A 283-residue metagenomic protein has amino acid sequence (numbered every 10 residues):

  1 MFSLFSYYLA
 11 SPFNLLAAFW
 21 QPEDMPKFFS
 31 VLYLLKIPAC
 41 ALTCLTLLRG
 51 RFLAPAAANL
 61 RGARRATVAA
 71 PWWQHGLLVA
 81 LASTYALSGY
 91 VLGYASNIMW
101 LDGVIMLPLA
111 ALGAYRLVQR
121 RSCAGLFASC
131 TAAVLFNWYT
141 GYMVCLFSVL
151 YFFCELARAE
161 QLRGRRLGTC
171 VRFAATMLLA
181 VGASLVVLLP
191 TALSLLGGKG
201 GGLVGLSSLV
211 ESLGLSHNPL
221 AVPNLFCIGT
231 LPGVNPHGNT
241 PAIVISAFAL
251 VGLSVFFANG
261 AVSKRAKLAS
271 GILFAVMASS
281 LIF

Functional and structural regions predicted by a protein language model:
M1, A18-M25, L87-G93, S129-V134 (+1 more regions): Membrane-interface interhelical loops and short amphipathic "cap" helices that link adjacent transmembrane segments
M1, F5-S6, P12, C170 (+1 more regions): Periplasmic/ER-lumenal interhelical loops and adjacent helix-loop junctions in multi-pass membrane proteins
Y7, S11, F19-L42, G93-L101: Loop-to-helix entry region of an early transmembrane alpha helix in multi-pass inner-membrane enzymes
F13-E23, H75-N97, A183-G197, S216-I228 (+2 more regions): Membrane-interface helix-loop junctions at the exits of transmembrane helices
L32-Y33, W100-G103, V144, G238-I245: Alpha-helical transmembrane segments of polytopic membrane proteins
P38-G50, P71-R158, R172-A192, G197: Membrane-embedded helix bundles of polyisoprenyl
A57-A70: A cross-taxon signal for low-complexity, glycine/charged-rich
T67, Q161-V171, L253-I282: Membrane-interface helix-loop-helix junctions at transmembrane boundaries of multi-pass membrane enzymes, predominantly
